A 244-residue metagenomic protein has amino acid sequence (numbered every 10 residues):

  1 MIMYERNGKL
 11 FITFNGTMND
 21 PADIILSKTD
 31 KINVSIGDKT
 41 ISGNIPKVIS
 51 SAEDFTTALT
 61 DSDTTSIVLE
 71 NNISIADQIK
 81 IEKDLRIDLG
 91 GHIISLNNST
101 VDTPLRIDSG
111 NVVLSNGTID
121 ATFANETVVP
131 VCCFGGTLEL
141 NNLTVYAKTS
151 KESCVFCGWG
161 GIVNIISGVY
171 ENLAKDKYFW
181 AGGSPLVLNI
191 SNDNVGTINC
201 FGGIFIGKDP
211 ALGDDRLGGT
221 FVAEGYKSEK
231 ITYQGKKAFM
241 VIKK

Functional and structural regions predicted by a protein language model:
R6, I45-E70: Acidic Gly/Asp/Thr-rich repetitive segments characteristic of extracellular carbohydrate-active and adhesion proteins
L10-F14, G43, L96, K236-K244: Generic recognition of long tandem-repeat/solenoid scaffolds
M18-T29: Surface-exposed, short loops/turns at beta-strand junctions within beta-sandwich domains
S35-G43: Short, exposed coil/turn segments at beta-strand boundaries within extracellular/luminal domains
N72, I87-H92, S99, G110 (+11 more regions): Solvent-exposed loop/turn tips at the surfaces of repeat/solenoid architectures
S74-R86, S95-S115, A121-L138, S150-E152 (+2 more regions): Extracellular beta-strand-rich solenoid/capping regions of secreted or surface-exposed proteins that bind or remodel
A181-K244: Leucine-rich solenoid repeat scaffolds
